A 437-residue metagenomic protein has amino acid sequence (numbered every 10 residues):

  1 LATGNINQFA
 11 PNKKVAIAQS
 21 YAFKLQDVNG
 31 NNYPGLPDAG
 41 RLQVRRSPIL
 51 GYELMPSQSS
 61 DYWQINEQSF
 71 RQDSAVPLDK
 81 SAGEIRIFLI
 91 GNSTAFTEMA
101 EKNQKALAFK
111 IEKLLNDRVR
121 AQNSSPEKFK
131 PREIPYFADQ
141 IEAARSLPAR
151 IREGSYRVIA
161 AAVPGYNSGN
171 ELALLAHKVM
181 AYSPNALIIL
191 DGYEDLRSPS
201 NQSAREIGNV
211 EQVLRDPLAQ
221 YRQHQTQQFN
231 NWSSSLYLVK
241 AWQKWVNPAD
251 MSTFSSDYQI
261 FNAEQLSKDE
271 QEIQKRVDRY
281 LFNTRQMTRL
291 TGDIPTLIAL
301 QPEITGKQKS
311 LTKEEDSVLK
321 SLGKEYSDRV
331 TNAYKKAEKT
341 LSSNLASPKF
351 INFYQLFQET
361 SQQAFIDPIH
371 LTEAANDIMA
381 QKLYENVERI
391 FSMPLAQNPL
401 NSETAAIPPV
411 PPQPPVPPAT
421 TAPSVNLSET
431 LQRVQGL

Functional and structural regions predicted by a protein language model:
L1-R86, A100-E101, Q122-K128, S183 (+1 more regions): N-terminal secretory targeting modules
N66-A161, L174, I188: Serine-esterase "nucleophile elbow" of acetyl-processing enzymes
S93-F96, V163-S168, Y193-S198, K244 (+2 more regions): Solvent-exposed loop/turn segments at secondary-structure junctions within structured extracellular/periplasmic domains
S93-K102, A160-G165, E270-V277, S327 (+1 more regions): Second-shell loop/turn segments in exported
V179, S183-I188: Proline-aspartate-enriched helix->loop->beta-strand connector
E194-L290, L297-A337: Serine-dependent acyl-ester chemistry module
Y280, A346-K349, Q362-A405: Histidine-centered active-site loop/cap adjacent to the catalytic His in serine esterases/O-acetyl transfer systems
G292-E314, D328-Q363, K382, N386-I390: Extracellular serine-dependent O-acyl
